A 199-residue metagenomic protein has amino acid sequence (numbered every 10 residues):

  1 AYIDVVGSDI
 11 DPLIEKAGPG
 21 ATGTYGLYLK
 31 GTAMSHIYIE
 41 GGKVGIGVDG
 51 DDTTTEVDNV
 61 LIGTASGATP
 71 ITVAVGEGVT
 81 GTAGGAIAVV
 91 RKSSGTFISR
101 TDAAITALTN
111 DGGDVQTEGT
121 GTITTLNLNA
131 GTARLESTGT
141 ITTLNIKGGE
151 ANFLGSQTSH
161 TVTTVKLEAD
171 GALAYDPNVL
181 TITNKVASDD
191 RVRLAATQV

Functional and structural regions predicted by a protein language model:
A1-V199: Extracellular beta-strand-rich, repetitive "passenger/adhesive" scaffolds that bind or process carbohydrates
